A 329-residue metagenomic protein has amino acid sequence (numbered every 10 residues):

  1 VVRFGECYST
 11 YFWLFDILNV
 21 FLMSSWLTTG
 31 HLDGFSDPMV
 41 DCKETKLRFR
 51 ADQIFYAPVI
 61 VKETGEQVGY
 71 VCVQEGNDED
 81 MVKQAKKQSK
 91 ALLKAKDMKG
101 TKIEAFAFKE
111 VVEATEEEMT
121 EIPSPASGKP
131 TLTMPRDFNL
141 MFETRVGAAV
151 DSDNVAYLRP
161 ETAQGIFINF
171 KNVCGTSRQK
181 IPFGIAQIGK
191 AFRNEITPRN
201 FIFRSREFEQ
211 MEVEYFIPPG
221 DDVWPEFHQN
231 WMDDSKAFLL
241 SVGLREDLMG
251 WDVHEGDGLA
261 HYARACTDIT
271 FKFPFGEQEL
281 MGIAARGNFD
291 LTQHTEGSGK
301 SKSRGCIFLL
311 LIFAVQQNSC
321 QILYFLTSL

Functional and structural regions predicted by a protein language model:
V1-L329: TRNA-recognition modules of translation machinery and tRNA-sensing kinases, especially anticodon-binding
